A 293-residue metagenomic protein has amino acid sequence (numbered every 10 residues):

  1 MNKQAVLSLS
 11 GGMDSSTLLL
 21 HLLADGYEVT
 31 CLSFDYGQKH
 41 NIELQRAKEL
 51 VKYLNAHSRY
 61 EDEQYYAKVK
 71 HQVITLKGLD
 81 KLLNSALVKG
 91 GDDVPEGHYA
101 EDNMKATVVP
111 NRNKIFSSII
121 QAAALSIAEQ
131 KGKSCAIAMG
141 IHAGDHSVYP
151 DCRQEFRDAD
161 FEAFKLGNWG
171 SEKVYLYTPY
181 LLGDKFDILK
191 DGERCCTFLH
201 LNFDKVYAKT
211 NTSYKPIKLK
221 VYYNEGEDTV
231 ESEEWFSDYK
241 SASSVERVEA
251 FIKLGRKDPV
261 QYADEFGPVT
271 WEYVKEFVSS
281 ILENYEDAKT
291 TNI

Functional and structural regions predicted by a protein language model:
M1-H200, S244: ATP-dependent adenylation/nucleotidyltransferase module used to activate substrates
N2-K3, K70, T75-G78, G91-V108 (+4 more regions): ATP/NTP-dependent adenylation/nucleotidyl-transfer catalytic domains that generate, transfer, or process NMP-activated
